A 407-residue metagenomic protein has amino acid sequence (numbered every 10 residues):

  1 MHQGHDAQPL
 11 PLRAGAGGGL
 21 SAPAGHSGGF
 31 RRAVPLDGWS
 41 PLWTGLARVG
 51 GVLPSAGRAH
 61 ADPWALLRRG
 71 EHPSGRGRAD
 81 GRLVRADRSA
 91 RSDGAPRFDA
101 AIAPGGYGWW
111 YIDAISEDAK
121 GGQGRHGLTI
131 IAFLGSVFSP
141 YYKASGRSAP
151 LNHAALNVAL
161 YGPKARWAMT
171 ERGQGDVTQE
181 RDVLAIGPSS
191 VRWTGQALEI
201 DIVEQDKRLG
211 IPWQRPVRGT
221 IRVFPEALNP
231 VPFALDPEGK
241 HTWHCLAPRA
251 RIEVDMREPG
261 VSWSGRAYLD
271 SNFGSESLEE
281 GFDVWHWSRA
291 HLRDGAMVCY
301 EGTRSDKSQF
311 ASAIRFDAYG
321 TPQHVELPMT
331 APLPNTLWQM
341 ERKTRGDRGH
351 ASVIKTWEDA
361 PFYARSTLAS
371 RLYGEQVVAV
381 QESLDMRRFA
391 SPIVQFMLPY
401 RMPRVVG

Functional and structural regions predicted by a protein language model:
M1: Glycine-rich, aromatic-lined ligand/substrate-binding cores of catalytic and carbohydrate-binding domains
G4-A7, P11-P73: A glycine-rich dinucleotide-binding beta-alpha-beta segment and adjacent secondary-structure elements that constitute
Q8, D87-S92: C-terminal alpha-helix
H72-S89: A conserved FAD-binding loop/helix module that cradles the flavin
D93-G407: Structured soluble/peripheral alpha/beta segments that form catalytic or ligand/cofactor-binding pockets
